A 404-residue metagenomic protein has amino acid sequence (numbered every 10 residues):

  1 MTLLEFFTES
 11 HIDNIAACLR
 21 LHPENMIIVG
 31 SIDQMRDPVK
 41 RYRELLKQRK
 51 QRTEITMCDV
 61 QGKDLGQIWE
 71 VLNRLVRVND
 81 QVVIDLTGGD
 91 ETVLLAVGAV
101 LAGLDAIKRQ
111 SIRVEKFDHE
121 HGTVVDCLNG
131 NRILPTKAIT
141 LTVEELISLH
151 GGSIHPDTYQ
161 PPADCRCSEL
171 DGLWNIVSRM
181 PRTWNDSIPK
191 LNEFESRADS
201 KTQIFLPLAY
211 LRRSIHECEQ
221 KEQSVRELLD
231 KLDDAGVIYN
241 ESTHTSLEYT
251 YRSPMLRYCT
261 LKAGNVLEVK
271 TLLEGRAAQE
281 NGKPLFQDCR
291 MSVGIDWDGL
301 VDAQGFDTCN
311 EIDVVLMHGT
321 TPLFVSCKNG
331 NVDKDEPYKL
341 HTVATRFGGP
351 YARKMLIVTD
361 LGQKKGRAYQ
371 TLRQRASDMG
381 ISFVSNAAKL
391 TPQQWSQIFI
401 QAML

Functional and structural regions predicted by a protein language model:
M1-E5, P23-V29, R52-T53, D80-I84 (+4 more regions): Hydrophobic beta-strand segments of well-ordered beta-sheets in folded domains
E5, E9-E24, L340-H341: Histidine-anchored nucleotide/phosphate-binding helix
F6, E54-Q67, K328-N331, A387-K389: Short beta->alpha junction loops
F7-I12, D90, N331-V332: Short beta->alpha connector loops
N25-L86, E91, A96-I107: A broadly used, surface-exposed interaction patch
V82-V83, G103-C127: Short, acidic/small-residue loops that bind anionic groups at enzyme active sites
G88, E115-P162: Beta-rich, aromatic/charged-enriched effector core domains that present basic-aromatic interfaces for binding
L149-L404: Intrinsically disordered, low-complexity Ser/Thr/Pro/Gly-rich regulatory segments
